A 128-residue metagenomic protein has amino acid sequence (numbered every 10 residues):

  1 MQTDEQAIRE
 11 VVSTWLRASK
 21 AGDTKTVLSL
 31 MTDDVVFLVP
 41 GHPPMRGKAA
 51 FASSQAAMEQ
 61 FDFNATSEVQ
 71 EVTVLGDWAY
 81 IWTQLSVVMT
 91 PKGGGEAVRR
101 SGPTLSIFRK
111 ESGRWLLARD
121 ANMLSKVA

Functional and structural regions predicted by a protein language model:
M1-Q6, A128: Basic/polar N-terminal segments that are highly enriched at the extreme N-terminus, encompassing both cleavable
E5-Q6, V11-S13, T24-L75, E96-R100: A solvent-exposed, acidic/Ser-Thr-rich amphipathic alpha-helical stretch
M31, L85-V87, A121-L124: Short beta-strand segments enriched in hydrophobic/aromatic residues within well-folded beta-rich domains
L38, W82-Q84, A118: Beta-strand residues in well-ordered beta-sheet regions across diverse protein folds
G76-V87: A short hydrophobic beta-strand element
V87-P91, F108: Beta-strand elements of well-folded, non-transmembrane domains
S101-A128: Short beta-strand edge/turn micro-motifs at domain boundaries
